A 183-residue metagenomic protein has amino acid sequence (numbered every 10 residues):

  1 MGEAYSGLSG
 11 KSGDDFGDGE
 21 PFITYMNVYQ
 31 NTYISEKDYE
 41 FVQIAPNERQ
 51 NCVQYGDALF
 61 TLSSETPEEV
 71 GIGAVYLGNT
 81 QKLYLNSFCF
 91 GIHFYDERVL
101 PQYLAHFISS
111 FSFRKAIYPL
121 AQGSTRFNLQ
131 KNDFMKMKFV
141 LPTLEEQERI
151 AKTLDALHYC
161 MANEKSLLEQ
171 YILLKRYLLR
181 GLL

Functional and structural regions predicted by a protein language model:
M1-G2, I108, L182: Hydrophobic aliphatic residues
M1-S12, M26-A58: Sequence-specific dsDNA recognition surfaces
M1-S9, K136, V140-E145, Q170: Non-catalytic DNA-recognition/assembly elements of restriction-modification systems
S6, P142-K152, M161, L179: Short, low-complexity cationic-aromatic patches
T24, I44-S109: A short beta-sheet element
T24-M26, S63, Y76, L85-F90 (+1 more regions): Glycine-anchored helix-breaking recognition loops at helix->coil/strand junctions
S64, T153-D155: Short, surface-exposed secondary-structure boundary micro-motifs
A156, N163-L183: Short amphipathic coiled-coil heptad-repeat segments
